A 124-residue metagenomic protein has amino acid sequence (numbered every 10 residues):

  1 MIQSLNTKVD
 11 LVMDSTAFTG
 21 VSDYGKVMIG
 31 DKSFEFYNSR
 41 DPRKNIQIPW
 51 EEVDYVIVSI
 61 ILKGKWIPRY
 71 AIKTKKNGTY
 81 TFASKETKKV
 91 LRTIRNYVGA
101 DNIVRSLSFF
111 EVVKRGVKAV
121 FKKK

Functional and structural regions predicted by a protein language model:
M1-I29, R105-K124: Anionic N-terminal interaction surfaces
M1-S4, T16, N45, Y70 (+1 more regions): Soluble, non-transmembrane catalytic domains of enzymes that act on hydrophobic metabolites at membranes
I2-S4, K65, K75: A generic structural signal for short, non-catalytic loop/turn and secondary-structure boundary residues
Q3, T7, I46-I48, F82: Generic detection of short hydrophobic beta-strand segments and adjacent strand-loop junctions
A17-K26, G30-R69: Phosphoinositide-binding peripheral membrane targeting modules
E52-V53, S59-I60, P68-A71, K89 (+2 more regions): Short, intrinsically disordered/low-complexity patches at protein termini and at juxtamembrane boundaries
I72-N96: Canonical phosphoinositide-binding patch of PH/PH-like domains
N96-D101, S106: Eukaryotic phosphoinositide-binding membrane-targeting regions
